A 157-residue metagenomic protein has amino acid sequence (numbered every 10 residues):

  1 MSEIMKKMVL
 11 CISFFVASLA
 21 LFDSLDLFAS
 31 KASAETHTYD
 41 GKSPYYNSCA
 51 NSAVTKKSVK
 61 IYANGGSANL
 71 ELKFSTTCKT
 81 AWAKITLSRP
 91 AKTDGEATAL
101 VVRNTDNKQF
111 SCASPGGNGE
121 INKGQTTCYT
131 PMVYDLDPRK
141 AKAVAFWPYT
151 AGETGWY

Functional and structural regions predicted by a protein language model:
S2-I12, L25: Bacterial N-terminal signal peptides that target proteins for export
S18-K31: C-terminal segment of classical bacterial N-terminal signal peptides
K31-T77: Transition segment at domain starts
S52-S58, A113-S114, N118, K123-Y157: Short Trp-Ser/Thr-centered turn/loop motifs at beta-strand boundaries
N69, T80, D94-T98, P138-K140: Exposed beta-strand and adjacent loop surfaces of beta-rich binding modules that mediate intermolecular recognition
T77, S88-P90: Short solvent-exposed strand-capping/beta-turn motif centered on an Asx-Ser/Thr pair
W82-S88: Short edge beta-strand/loop segments characteristic of extracellular beta-sandwich folds
A91-K108: Short, surface-exposed beta-strand/strand-loop-strand elements in extracellular ectodomains
